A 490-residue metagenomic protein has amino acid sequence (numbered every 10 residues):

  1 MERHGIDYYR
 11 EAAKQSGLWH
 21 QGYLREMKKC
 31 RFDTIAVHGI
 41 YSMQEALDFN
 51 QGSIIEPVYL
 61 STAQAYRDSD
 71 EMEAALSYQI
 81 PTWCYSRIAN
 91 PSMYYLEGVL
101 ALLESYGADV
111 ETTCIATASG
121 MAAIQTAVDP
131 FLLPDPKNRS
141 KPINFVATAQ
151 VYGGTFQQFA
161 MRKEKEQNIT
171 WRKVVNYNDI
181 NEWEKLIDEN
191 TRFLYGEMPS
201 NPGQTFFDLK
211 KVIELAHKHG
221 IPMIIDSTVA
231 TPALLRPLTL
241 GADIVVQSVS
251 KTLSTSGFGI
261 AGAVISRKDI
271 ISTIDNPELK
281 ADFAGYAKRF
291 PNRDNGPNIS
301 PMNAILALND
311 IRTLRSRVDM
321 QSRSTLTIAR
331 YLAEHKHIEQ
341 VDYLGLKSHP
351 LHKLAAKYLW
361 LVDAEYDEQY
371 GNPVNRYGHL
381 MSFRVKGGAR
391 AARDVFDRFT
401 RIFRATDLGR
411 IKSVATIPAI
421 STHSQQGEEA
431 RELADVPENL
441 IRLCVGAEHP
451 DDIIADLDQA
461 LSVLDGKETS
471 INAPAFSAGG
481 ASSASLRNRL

Functional and structural regions predicted by a protein language model:
E2-F49, L103, D109-H337, V341-D342 (+4 more regions): Conserved PLP-enzyme active-site core in the AAT-like
W19, L24-R25, V37-D48, H337-I441 (+2 more regions): Conserved C-terminal alpha-helix-loop-beta "cap" of PLP-dependent enzymes that closes/shapes the active-site mouth
D48-F49, I54-L102, I471: A glycine-/small-polar-enriched, mobile loop at the entrance of the PLP active site in fold-type I
A63, S266-I271, V385-G388: Short loop segments at secondary-structure junctions
R67-S69, S119, H449: Alpha-helix N-cap recognition
P81, T112, I260, M302-N303 (+3 more regions): Short amphipathic alpha-helical segments
L215, T327, Y331-H335, D394 (+2 more regions): Generic non-transmembrane alpha-helical segments
V445-E468, N472: Extended hydrophobic packing segments that form well-structured cores
